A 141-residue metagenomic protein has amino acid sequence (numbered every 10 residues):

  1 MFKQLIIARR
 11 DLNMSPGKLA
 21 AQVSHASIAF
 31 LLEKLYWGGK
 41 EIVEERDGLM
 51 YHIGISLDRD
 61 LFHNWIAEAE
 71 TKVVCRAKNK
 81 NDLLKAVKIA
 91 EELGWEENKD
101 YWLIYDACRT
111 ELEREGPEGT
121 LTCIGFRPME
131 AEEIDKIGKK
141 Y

Functional and structural regions predicted by a protein language model:
M1-Y141: Positively charged, small/polar-rich N-terminal and surface patches that mediate targeting and assembly and bind
